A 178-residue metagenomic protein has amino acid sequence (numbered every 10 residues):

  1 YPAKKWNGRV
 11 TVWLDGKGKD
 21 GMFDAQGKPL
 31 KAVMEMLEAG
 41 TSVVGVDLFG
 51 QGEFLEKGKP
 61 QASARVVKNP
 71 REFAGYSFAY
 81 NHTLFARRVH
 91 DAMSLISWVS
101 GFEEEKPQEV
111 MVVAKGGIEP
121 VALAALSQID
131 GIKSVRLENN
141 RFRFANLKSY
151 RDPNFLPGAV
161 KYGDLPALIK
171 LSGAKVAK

Functional and structural regions predicted by a protein language model:
Y1-A3: A short loop-to-beta-strand scaffold at the N-terminal edge of the catalytic core in hydrolase folds
W6-F102, P107, F144-P153: Cap/lid segment of the alpha/beta-hydrolase catalytic domain
T11-W13, G45-D47, M111-A114, R136-L137 (+1 more regions): Structured core elements
G40-T41, I132, A174: Short, well-ordered alpha-helix to beta-strand connector turns
H90, L95-L171: Primarily recognizes the serine-hydrolase "nucleophile elbow" in alpha/beta-hydrolase and SGNH/GDSL folds
S172-K178: Leucine-rich solenoid repeat scaffolds
